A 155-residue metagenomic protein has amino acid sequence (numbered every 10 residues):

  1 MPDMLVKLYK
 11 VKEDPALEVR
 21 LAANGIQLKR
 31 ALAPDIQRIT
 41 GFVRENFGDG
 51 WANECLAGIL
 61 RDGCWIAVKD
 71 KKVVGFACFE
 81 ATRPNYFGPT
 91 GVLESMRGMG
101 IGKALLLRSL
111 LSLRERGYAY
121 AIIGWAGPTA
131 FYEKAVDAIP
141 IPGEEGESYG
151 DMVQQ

Functional and structural regions predicted by a protein language model:
M1, K103, E115, W125-D151: Conserved active-site alpha-helix within GNAT-family acetyltransferase domains
M1-A22, W125, G146-S148: Acyl-donor-binding surface of acyltransferase catalytic domains
Q27-R38: A short beta-loop-alpha structural element at the N-terminal edge of CoA-dependent acyl/N-acetyltransferase catalytic
L32, R44-E94: A conserved beta-strand-loop-helix scaffold within acyl/acetyltransferase catalytic domains
Q37, T82-Y86, T129-Y132: Flexible loop/turn segments at secondary-structure boundaries
F87, A121-W125: Conserved hydrophobic beta-strand within the GNAT/NAT acetyltransferase core sheet that lines the active-site cleft
V92, G98-L111, E115, K134: Conserved acetyl-CoA-binding loop-helix of GNAT-fold acetyltransferases
